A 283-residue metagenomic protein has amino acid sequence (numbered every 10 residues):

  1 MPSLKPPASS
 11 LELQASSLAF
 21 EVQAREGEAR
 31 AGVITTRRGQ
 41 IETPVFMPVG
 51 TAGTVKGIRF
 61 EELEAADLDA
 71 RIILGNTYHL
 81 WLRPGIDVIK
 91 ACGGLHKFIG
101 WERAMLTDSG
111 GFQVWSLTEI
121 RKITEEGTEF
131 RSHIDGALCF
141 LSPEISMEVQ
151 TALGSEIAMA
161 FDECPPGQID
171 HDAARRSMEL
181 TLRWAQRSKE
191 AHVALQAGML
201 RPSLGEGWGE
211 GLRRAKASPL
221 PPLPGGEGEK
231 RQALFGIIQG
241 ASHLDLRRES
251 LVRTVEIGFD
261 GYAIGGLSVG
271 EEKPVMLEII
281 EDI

Functional and structural regions predicted by a protein language model:
M1-A15, A194-R231: Intrinsic disorder/low-complexity segments
P2, L195, A233-F235, Q239-I283: Glycine-rich phosphate/ribose-binding loops and adjacent secondary-structure elements that form binding surfaces
P2, S16-G198: Non-catalytic, usually N-terminal nucleic-acid engagement modules in DNA/RNA processing proteins
Q40, T51, N76, I86 (+9 more regions): Gly/Ser/Thr-rich helix-start
F46, T118, I134, L212-S218 (+1 more regions): Residue-level recognition of conserved structural "scaffold" positions that shape functional pockets and channels
D69, S146, P202, S218-P219 (+1 more regions): Generic detector of short, well-ordered, non-transmembrane alpha-helical segments enriched in hydrophobic residues
G154, E227, G258: Conserved functional loop/turn residues at catalytic and ligand-binding sites
